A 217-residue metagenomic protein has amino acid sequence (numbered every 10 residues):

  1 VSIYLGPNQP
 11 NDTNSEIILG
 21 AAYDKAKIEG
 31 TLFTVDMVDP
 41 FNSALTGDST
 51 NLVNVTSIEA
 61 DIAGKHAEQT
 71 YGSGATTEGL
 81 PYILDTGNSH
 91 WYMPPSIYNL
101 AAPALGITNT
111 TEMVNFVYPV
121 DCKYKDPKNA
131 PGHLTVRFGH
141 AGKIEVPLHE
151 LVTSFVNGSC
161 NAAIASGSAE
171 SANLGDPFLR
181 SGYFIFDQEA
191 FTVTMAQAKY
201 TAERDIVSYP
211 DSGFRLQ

Functional and structural regions predicted by a protein language model:
V1-G74: Aspartyl protease catalytic domain
N8-P10, A22-K25, N88-S89, Y98 (+4 more regions): Conserved beta-strand elements of beta-rich interaction domains across eukaryotes, especially beta-propellers
N11-N14, V53, A75-G79, L84-T86 (+1 more regions): Short gly/pro-enriched beta-turn/loop segments at secondary-structure junctions
I17, W91, F191-V193: Hydrophobic residues embedded in beta-strands of well-ordered beta-sheets
L19, Q69-E112, G175: Aspartyl protease active-site motif detector
K27-F33, A44, A102-L105, V156-G158 (+1 more regions): A short, polar/proline- and glycine-enriched secondary-structure boundary/capping micro-motif
P95-F138: A compact, surface-exposed functional segment
N129-Q217: Aspartic protease catalytic domain
